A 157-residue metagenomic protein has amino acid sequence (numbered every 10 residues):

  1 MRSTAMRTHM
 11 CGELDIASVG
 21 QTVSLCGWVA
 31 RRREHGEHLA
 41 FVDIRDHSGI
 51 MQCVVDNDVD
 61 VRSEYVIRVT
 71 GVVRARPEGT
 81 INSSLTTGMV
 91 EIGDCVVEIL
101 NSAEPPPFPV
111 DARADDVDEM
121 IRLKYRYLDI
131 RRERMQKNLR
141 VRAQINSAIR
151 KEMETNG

Functional and structural regions predicted by a protein language model:
M1-N156: Class II aminoacyl-tRNA synthetase catalytic cores and aaRS-like
